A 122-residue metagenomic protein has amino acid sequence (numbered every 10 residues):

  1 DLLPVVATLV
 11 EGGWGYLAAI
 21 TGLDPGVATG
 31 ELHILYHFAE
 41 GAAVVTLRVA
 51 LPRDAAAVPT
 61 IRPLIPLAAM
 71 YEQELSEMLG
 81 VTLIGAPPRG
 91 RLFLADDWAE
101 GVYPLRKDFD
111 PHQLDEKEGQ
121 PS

Functional and structural regions predicted by a protein language model:
D1-S122: Terminal low-complexity/charged segments
